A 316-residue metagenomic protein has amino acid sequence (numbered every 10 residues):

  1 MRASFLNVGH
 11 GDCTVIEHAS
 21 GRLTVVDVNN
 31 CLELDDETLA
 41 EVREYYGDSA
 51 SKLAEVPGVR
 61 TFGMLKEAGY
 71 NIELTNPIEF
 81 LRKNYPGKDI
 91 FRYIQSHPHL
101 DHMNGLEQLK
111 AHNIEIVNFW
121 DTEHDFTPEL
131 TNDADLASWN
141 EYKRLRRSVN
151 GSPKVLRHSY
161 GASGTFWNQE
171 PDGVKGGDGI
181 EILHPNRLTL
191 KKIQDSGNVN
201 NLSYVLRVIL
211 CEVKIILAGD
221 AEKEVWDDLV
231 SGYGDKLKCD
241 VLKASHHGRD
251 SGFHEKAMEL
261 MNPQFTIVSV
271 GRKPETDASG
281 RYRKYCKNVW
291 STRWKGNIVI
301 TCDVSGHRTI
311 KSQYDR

Functional and structural regions predicted by a protein language model:
M1-K88, K154-K238, G296-R316: Core dinuclear metal-dependent hydrolase active-site scaffold
G9, N29-C31, H99, D125 (+3 more regions): Catalytic metal-binding/acid-base residues of hydrolase active sites
D89-D101, L242-H246: Metallo-beta-lactamase
R92, L100-V149, P263: Active-site HxH/HxHxD metal-binding segment of metal-dependent hydrolases
D101-G105, T127-T131, D135, K191 (+3 more regions): Extracytoplasmic/secreted cell-surface and envelope-processing proteins
E107-I116, G234-D235, M258-M261, Y282-K284: Short, surface-exposed basic-aromatic patches at helix termini and helix-loop junctions that form
T127-H158, M261, T276-I298: Short acidic, glycine/proline-enriched helix-loop-strand junctions
C239-V304, R308-S312: Internal alpha/beta domain cores that form substrate/cofactor-binding pockets in large enzymes and binding proteins
